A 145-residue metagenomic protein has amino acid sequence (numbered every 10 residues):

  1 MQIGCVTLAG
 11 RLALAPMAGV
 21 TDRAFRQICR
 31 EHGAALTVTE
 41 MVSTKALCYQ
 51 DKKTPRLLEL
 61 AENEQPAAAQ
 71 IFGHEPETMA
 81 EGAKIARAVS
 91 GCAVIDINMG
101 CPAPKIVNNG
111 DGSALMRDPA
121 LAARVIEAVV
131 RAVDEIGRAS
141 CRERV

Functional and structural regions predicted by a protein language model:
M1-Q2, V6-R11: Extreme N-terminal starter segment of soluble prokaryotic enzymes
Q2, M17-A93: Glycine-rich, positively charged N-terminal anion/phosphate-binding segment
R11, P66, I136-G137: Proline-centered loop/turn at the N-terminus of a beta-strand
L14: An anion-binding catalytic pocket shared by soluble metabolic enzymes
M41, N98-A103: Short, small-residue-rich loop/turn micro-motifs
K45-L57, A103-V133: Active-site-adjacent beta->alpha loops and helix N-cap segments on the catalytic face of soluble alpha/beta enzymes
Q70, D96-G100, S140-R142: Short beta-strand segments
E135-V145: Residue-level detector of conserved catalytic or cofactor/ligand-binding positions in enzyme active sites
